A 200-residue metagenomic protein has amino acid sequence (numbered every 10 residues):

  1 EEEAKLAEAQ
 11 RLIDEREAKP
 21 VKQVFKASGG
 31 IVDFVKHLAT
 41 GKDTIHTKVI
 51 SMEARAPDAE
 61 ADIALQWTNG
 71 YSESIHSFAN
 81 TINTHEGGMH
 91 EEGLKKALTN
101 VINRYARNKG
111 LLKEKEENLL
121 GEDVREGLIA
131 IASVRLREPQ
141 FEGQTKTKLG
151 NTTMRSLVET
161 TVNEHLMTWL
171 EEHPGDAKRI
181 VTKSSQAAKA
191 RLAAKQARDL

Functional and structural regions predicted by a protein language model:
E1-L200: GHKL-family ATPase ATP-binding module
